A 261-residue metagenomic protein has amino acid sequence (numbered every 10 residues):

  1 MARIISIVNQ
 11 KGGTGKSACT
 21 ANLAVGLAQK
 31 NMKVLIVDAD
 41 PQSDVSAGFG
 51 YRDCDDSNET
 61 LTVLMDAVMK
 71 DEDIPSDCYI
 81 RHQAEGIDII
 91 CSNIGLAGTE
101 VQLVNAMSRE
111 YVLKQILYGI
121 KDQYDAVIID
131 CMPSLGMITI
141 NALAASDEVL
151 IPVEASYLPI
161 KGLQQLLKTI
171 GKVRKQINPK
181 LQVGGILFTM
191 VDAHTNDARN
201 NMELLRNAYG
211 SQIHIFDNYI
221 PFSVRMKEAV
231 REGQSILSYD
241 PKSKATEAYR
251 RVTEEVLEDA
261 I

Functional and structural regions predicted by a protein language model:
M1-I261: P-loop NTP-binding core
